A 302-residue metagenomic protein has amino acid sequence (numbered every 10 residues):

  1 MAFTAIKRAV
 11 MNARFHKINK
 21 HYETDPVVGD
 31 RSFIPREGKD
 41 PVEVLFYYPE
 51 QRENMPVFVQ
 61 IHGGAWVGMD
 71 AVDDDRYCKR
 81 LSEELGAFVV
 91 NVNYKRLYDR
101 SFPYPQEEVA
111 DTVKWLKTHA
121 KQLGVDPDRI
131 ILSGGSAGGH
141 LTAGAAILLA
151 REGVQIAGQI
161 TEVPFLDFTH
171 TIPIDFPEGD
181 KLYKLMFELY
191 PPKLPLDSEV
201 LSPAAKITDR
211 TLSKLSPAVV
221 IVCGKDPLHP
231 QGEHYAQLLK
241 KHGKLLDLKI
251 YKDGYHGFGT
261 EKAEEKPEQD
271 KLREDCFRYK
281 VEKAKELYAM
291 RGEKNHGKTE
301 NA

Functional and structural regions predicted by a protein language model:
M1-I34: An N-terminal hydrophobic leader/cap segment in hydrolases
V27-A302: Alpha/beta-hydrolase superfamily serine-hydrolase fold, recognizing
